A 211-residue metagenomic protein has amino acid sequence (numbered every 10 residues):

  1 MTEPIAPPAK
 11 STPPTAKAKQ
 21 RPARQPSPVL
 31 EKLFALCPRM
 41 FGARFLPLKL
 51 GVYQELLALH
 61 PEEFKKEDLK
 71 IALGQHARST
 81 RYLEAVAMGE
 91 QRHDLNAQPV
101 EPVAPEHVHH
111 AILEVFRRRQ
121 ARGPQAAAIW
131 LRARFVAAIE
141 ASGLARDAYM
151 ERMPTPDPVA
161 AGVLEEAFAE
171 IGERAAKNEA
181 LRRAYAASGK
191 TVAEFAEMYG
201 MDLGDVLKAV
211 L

Functional and structural regions predicted by a protein language model:
T2-E67, R78, L83-H93, A97: N-terminal, leucine/charged-rich tether regions that mediate assembly and partner docking in large macromolecular
Q54, R182, A193: Residues within the helices of the helix-turn-helix
L56, Y149, E194-A196: Short alpha-helical "recognition helix" segments of helix-turn-helix
E62-K66, T191-A209: Short, basic interhelical loop/turn and adjoining N-cap of the next helix at nucleic-acid- or acidic-partner-contacting
D68, T155-K177: Short, Lys/Arg-enriched anionic-surface-contact patches
L69-I71, L164-A167, G204-L211: Major-groove recognition helix of helix-turn-helix-like DNA-binding domains
E84, G89-A121: Long, charge-dense
V136, G172-G189: Short, amphipathic alpha-helical "recognition" segments used to contact nucleic acids or chromatin
